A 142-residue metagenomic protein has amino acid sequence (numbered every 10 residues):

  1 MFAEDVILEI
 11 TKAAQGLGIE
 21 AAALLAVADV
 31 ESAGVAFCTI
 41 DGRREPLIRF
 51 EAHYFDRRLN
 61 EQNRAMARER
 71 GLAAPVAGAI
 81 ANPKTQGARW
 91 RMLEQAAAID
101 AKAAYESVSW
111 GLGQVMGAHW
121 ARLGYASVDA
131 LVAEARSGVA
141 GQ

Functional and structural regions predicted by a protein language model:
M1-K12, G42-R49, H53-R57: N-terminal export signals and maturation junctions of secreted/periplasmic proteins
F2, T11, N63-Q142: Alpha-helical segment that forms one wall of the substrate-binding/catalytic cleft in peptidoglycan-active domains
I19-A22, W110: Extracytoplasmic
A21-L24, V128-A130: Short, surface-exposed acidic
A26-E31: Short acidic/histidine-centered micro-motifs embedded in hydrophobic/aromatic stretches that mark compact functional
S32-A33, W120: Solvent-exposed coil/turn segments that connect beta secondary-structure elements in extracytoplasmic/periplasmic
A33-D41: Secretory-pathway/luminal and periplasmic proteins that interact with or process carbohydrate-rich
